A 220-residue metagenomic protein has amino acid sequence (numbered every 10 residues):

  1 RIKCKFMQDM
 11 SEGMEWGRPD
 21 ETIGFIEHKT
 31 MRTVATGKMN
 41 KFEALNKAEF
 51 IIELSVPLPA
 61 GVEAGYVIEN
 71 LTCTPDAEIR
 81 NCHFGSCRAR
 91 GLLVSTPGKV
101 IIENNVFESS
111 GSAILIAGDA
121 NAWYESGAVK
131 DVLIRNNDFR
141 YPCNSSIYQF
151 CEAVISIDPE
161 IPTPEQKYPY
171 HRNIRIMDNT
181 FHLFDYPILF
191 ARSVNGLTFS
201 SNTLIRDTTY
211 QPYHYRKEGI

Functional and structural regions predicted by a protein language model:
R1-I220: Extracellular parallel beta-helix/beta-solenoid repeat domains
